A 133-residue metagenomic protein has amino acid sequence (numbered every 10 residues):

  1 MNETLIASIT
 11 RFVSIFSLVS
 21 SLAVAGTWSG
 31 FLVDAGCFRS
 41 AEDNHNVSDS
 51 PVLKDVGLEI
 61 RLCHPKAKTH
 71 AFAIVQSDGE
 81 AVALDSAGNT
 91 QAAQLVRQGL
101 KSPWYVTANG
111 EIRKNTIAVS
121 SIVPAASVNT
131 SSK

Functional and structural regions predicted by a protein language model:
N2-S14: Bacterial N-terminal signal peptides that target proteins for export
G26-K133: Conserved RNA-binding domains used in RNP assembly and mRNA/RNA metabolism
